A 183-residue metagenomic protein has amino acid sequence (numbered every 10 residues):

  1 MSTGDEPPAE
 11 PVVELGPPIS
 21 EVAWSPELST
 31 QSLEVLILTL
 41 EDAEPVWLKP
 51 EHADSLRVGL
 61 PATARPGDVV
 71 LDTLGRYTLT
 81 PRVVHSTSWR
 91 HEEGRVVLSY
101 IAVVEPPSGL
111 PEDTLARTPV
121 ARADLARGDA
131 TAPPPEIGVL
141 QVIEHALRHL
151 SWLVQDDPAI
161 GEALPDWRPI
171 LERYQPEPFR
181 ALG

Functional and structural regions predicted by a protein language model:
S2, S29-R95, T118-A130: Conserved Nudix-box catalytic region and its N-terminal flanking loop in Nudix hydrolases and closely related
S2-Q31: Acidic, metal-coordinating catalytic segment for phosphate/diphosphate chemistry, firing primarily on the Nudix
E6-E10, G16, E44, T80 (+3 more regions): Intrinsic-disorder/low-complexity coil detector
V46-V58, R90-G183: Nudix hydrolase/Nudix homology domain
